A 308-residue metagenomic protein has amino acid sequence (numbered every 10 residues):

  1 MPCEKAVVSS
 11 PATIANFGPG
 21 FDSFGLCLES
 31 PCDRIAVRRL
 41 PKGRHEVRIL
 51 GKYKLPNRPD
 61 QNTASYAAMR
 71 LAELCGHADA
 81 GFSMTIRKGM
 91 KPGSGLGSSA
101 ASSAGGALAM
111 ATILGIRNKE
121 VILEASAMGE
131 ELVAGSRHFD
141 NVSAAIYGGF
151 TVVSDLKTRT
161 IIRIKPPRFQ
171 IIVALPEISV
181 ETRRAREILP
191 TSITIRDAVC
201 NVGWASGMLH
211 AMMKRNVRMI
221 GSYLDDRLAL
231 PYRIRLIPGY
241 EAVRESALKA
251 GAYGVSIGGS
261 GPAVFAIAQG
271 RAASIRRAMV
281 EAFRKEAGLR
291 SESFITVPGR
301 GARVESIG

Functional and structural regions predicted by a protein language model:
M1-S94, A111-R117, G148, P298-G301 (+1 more regions): ATP-binding N-lobe of GHMP and related small-molecule kinases
A12, S30, P41, L175-V180 (+3 more regions): Glycine-rich beta-alpha junction loops
R39, P176, A266-G270: Short beta-strand-to-loop capping motifs
G43-E46, T182, R271-A278: Short, conserved charged micro-motifs
A78-T158: Gly/Ser-rich oxyanion-binding loop with an adjacent helix/lid that shapes the negatively charged ligand pocket
P167-E245, K249-G251: Acyltransferase
M212-G308: Glycine-rich, charge-dense phosphate/pyrophosphate-binding loop(s) and the adjacent flexible "lid"/catalytic subdomain
